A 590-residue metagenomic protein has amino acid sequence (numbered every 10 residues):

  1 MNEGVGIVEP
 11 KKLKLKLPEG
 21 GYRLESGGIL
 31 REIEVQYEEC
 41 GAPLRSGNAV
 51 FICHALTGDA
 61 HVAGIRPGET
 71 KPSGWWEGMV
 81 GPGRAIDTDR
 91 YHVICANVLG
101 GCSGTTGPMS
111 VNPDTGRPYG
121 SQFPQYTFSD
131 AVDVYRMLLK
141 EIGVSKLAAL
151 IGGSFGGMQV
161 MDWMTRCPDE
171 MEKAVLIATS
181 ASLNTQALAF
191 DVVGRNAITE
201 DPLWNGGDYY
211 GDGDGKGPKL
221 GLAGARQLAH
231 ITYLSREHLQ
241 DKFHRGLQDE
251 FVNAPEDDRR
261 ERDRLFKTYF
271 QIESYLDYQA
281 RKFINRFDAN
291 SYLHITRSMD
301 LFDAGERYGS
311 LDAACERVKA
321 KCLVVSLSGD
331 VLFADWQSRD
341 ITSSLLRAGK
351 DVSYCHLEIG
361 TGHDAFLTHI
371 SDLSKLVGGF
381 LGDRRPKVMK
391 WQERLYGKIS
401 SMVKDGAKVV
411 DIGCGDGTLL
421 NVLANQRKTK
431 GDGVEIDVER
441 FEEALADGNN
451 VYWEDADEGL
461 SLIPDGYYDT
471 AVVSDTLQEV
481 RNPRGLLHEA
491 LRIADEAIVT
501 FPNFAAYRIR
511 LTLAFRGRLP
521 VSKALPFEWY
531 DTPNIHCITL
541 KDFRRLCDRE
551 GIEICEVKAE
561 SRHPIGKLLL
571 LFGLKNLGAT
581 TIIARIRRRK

Functional and structural regions predicted by a protein language model:
E38, A42-N112: N-terminal cap/lid subdomain of alpha/beta-hydrolase-fold enzymes
S129-L147: Conserved acidic catalytic loop of the alpha/beta-hydrolase fold
A178-A280: Alpha/beta-hydrolase-fold enzymes
V324-S326: Short beta-strand/loop motif that positions the catalytic acidic residue of the alpha/beta-hydrolase fold
C355-K387: Catalytic active-site module of serine/aspartate enzymes centered on a nucleophile-bearing elbow/loop
W391-G406: Conserved alpha-helix/loop element of class I SAM-dependent methyltransferases that forms part of the SAM/SAH-binding
T418, V422-G459: Class I SAM-dependent methyltransferase SAM/SAH-binding core
R484-R492, E496-K590: S-adenosyl-L-methionine-dependent methyltransferase catalytic module, highlighting the catalytic core
